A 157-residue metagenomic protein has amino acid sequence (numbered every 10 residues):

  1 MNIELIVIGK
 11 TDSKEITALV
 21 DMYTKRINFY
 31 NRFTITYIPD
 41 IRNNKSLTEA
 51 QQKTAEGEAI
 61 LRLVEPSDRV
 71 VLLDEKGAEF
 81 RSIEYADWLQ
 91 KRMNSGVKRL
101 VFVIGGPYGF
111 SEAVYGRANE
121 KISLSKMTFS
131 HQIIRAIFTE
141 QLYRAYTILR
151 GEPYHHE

Functional and structural regions predicted by a protein language model:
M1-I27: N-terminal beta1-alpha1 ligand-phosphate binding loop
N2, V97-F102: Loop/turn-to-beta-strand initiation segments
I6-I8, T36-I38, L73, V103: Short hydrophobic segments within beta-strands
T11, E75-A78, G106-G109: Short glycine-rich anion-binding loops that position phosphate/pyrophosphate groups of nucleotides and phosphorylated
E15-T17, R81-I83, S111-V114, I133: Short glycine-/acidic-enriched loop or helix-start segments at secondary-structure transitions that form or flank
R32-F33, P39-K98: S-adenosyl-L-methionine/SAH cofactor-binding core of RNA-modifying enzymes
G105-G106, R117: Proline/glycine-rich low-complexity loops and linkers
E112-H156: Structured adenosyl-cofactor binding patch, chiefly the S-adenosyl-L-methionine
